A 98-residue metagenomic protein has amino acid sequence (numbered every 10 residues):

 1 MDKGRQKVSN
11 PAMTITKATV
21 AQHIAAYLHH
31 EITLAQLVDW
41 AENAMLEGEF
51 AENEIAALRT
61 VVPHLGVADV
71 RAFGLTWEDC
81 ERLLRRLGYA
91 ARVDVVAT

Functional and structural regions predicted by a protein language model:
D2-T98: Acidic, Ser/Pro/Thr-rich low-complexity regulatory regions and the short amphipathic helical interaction modules they
